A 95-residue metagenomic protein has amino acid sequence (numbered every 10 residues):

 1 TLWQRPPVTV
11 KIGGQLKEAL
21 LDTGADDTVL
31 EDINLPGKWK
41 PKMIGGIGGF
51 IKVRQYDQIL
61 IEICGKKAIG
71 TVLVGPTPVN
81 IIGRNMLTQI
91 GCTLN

Functional and structural regions predicted by a protein language model:
T1-V10: Charged, flexible boundary elements
K11-L94: Aspartic protease
